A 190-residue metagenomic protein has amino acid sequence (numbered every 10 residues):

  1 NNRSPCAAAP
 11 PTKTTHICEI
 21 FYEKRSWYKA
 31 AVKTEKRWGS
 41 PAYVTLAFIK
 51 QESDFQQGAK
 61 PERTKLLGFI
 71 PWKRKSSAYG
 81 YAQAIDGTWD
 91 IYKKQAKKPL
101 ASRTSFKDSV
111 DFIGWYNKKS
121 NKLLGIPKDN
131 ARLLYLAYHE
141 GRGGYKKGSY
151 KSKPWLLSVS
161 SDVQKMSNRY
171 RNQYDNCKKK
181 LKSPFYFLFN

Functional and structural regions predicted by a protein language model:
A7-L181: Catalytic glycan-binding domains that act on GlcNAc-containing polysaccharides
K178-N190: Low-complexity, Gly/Ser/Thr/Pro-rich intrinsically disordered linker/tail segments
